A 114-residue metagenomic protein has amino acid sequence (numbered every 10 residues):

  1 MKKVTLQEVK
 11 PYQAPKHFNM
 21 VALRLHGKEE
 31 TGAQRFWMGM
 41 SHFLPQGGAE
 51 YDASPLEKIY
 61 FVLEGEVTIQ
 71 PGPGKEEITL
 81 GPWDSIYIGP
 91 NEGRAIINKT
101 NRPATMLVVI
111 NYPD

Functional and structural regions predicted by a protein language model:
M1-R35: A short, N-terminal "cap"/entry segment at the start of jelly-roll beta-barrel domains of the cupin/DSBH fold
R24-G27, W37-S54, P90-N91: Conserved short histidine dyad/triad with adjacent acidic residue
M40-L44, S54-I69: Short, conserved beta-strand element in jelly-roll/cupin
S41, Y87, R102-D114: A short hydrophobic beta-strand segment most commonly corresponding to one strand of the jelly-roll/cupin
G48-E50, G65-P71, S85: Short beta-strand segments in beta-sandwich/barrel cores
E66-T68, G93, P103: Structural motif
G74-P90: Short acidic-glycine-tyrosine-enriched beta hairpin
N98-K99: Asparagine-centered strand-capping/turn motif at beta-strand->loop junctions
